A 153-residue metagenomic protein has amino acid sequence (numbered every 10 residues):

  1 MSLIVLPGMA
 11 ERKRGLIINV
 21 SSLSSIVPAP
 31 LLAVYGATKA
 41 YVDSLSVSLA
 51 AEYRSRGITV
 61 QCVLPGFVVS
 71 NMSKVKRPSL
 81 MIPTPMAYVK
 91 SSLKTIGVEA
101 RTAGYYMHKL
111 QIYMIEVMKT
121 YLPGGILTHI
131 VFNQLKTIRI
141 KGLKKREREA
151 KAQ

Functional and structural regions predicted by a protein language model:
S2, T38: Active-site helix of classical SDR
I4-K13: A short helix-coil junction within the Rossmann-fold of NAD(P)-dependent oxidoreductases
R12-K13, P30-L31, S55-G57: Short coil/turn segments at alpha/beta junctions that flank glycine-rich nucleotide-binding fingerprints
S22: Residue(s) in the substrate-gating loop at a strand-loop-helix junction that position the organic substrate next
P28-G36: Active-site loop-to-helix junction immediately N-terminal to the catalytic Tyr of the SDR YXXXK motif in Rossmann-fold
S44, A50-I126: SDR active-site lid
H129-Q153: C-terminal helix/juxtamembrane-tail motif
